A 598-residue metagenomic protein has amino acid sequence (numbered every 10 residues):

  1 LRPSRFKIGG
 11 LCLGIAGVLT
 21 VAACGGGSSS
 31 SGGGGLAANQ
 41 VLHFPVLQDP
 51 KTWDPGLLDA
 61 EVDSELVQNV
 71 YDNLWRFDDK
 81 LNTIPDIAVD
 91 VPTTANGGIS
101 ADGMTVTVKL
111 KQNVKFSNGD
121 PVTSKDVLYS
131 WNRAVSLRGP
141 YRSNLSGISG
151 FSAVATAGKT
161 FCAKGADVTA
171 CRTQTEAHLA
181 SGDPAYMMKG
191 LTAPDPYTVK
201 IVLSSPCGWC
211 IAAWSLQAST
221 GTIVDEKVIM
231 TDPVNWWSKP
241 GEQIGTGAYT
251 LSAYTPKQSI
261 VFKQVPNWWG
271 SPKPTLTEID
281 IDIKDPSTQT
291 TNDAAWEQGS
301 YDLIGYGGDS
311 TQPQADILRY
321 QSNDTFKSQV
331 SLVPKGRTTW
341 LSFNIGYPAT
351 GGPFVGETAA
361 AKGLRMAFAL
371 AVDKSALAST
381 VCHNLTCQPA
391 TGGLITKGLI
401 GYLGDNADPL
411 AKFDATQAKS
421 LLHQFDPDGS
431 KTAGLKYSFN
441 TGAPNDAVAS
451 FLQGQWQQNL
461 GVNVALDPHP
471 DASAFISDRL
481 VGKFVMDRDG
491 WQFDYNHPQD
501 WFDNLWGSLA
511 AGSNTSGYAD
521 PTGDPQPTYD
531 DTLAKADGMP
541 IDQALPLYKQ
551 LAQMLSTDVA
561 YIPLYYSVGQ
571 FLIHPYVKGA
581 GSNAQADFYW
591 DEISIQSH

Functional and structural regions predicted by a protein language model:
H43, V122-N132, P196-P206, G247-A248 (+5 more regions): Alpha-helical secondary-structure segments
P45-I99, E242-G245: N-terminal lobe/hinge region of extracytoplasmic solute-binding protein
K109, D126-L128, R133-K227: Surface-exposed binding/hinge segments that line and control ligand-binding clefts or catalytic entry sites
C171, A185-M187, P196-Y197, V202-D280: Gly/Pro-rich hinge or "lid" segments in bacterial periplasmic/extracellular proteins
T192, K327, K362-M366, L370 (+5 more regions): Extracytoplasmic/peripheral linker and loop segments enriched in polar/acidic and small residues with frequent Thr/Pro
V234-P240, P266-L318: Ligand-site clamp/hinge motif
Q388-F425, T441-A447: Structural transition elements
F571-H598: Long beta-strand-rich cores associated with HINT superfamily self-processing modules
